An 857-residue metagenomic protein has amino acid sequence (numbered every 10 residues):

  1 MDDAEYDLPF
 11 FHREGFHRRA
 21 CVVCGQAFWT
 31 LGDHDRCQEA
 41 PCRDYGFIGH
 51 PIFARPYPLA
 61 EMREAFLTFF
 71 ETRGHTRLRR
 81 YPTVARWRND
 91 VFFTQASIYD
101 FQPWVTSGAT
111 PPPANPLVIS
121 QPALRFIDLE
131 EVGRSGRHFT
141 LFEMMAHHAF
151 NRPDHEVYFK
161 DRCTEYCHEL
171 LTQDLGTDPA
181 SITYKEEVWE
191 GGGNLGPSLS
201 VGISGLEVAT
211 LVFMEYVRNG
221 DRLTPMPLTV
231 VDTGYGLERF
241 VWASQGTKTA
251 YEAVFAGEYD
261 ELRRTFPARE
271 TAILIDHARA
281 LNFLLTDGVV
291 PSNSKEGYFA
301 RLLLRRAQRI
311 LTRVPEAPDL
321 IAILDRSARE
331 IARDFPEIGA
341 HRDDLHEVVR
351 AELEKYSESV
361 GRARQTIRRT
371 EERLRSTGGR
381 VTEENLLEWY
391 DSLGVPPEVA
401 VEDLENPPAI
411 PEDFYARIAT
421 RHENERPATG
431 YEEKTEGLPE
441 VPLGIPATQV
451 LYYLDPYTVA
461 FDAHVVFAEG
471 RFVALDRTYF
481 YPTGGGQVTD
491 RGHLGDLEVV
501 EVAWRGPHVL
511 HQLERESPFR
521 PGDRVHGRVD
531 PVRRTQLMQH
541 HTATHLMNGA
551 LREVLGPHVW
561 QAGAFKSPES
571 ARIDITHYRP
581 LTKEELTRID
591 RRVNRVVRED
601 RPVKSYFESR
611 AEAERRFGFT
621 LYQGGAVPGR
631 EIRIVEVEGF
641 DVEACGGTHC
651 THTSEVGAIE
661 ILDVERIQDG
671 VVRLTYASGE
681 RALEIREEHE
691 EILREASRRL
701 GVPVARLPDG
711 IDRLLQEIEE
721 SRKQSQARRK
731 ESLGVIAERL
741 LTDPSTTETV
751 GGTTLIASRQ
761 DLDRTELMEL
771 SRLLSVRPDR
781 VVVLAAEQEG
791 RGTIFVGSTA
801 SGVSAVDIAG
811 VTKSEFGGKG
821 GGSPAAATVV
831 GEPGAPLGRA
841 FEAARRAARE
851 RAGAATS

Functional and structural regions predicted by a protein language model:
M1-L8, H12-R18, G25, P41-S857: A glycine- and charged-residue-rich anion-binding loop/surface
L31-Y45: Cysteine-rich micro-motifs
